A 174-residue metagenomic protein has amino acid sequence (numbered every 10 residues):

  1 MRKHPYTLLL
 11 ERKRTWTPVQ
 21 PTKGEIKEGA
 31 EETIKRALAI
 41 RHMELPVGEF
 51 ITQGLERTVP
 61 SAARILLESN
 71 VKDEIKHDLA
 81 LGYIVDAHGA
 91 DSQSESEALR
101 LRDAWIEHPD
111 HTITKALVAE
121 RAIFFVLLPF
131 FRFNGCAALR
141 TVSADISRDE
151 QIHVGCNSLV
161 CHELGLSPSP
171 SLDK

Functional and structural regions predicted by a protein language model:
M1-K174: Non-heme di-metal
